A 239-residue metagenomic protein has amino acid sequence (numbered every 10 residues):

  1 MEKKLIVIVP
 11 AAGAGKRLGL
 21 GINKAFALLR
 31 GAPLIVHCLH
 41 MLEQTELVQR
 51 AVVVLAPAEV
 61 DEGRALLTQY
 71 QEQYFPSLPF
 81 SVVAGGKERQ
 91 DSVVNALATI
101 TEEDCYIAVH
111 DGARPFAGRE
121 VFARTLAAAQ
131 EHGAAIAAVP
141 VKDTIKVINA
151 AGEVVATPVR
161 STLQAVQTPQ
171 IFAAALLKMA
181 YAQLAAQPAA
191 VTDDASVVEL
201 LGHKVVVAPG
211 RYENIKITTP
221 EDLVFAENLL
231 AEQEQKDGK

Functional and structural regions predicted by a protein language model:
E2-V60: N-terminal glycine-rich phosphate-binding loop and ensuing alpha1 helix
V9, I35, A96, H110-D111 (+3 more regions): Residue-level signal for inorganic ion chemistry
L18, G63-L67, T125, A226: Hydrophobic packing residues within well-ordered alpha-helices of enzyme cores
L28, F116, T157, I171 (+1 more regions): Short aromatic/basic micro-patch
V36-D104, L184-Q187: Conserved N-terminal catalytic core of the sugar/cofactor nucleotidyltransferase
P79-F80, G85-I148, Q167: Conserved beta-loop-beta/alpha segment of the NTase-like Rossmann-fold superfamily that binds/positions NTPs
V147-T168: Short, flexible, basic/aromatic active-site loop/helix in glycosyltransferases
L163-K239: Conserved alpha/beta core of the MobA/IspD/sugar-nucleotide pyrophosphorylase nucleotidyltransferase superfamily
